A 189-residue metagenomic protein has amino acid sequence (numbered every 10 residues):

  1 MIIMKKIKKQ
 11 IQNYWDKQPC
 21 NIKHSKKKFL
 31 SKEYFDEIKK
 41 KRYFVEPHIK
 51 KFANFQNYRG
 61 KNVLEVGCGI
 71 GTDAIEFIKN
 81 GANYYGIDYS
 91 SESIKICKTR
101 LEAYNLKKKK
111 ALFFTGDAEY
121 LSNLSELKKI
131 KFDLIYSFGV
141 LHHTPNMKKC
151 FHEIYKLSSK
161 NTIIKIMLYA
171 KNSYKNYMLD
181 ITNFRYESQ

Functional and structural regions predicted by a protein language model:
M1-D36: N-terminal, positively charged/glycine-rich alpha-helical extensions of SAM-dependent methyltransferases
K32-K61: Conserved alpha-helix/loop element of class I SAM-dependent methyltransferases that forms part of the SAM/SAH-binding
K61-V66, I70-L121: Class I SAM-dependent methyltransferase SAM/SAH-binding core
Y120-K129: Short conserved loop adjoining the S-adenosyl-L-methionine
Y136: A conserved beta-strand element that flanks and buttresses the S-adenosyl-L-methionine
G139-V140: Short catalytic micro-motifs in class I SAM-dependent methyltransferases
K148-I163: A short glycine-rich, Lys/Arg-flanked "PGG" loop and its adjoining helix->strand segment in the class I
I163-S188: Conserved class I S-adenosyl-L-methionine
